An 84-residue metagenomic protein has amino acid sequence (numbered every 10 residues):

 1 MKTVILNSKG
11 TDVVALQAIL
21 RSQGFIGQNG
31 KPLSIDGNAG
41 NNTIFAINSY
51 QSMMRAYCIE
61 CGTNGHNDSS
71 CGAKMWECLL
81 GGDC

Functional and structural regions predicted by a protein language model:
M1-C84: Cell-envelope/ECM-targeting effectors and their regulatory/trafficking segments
